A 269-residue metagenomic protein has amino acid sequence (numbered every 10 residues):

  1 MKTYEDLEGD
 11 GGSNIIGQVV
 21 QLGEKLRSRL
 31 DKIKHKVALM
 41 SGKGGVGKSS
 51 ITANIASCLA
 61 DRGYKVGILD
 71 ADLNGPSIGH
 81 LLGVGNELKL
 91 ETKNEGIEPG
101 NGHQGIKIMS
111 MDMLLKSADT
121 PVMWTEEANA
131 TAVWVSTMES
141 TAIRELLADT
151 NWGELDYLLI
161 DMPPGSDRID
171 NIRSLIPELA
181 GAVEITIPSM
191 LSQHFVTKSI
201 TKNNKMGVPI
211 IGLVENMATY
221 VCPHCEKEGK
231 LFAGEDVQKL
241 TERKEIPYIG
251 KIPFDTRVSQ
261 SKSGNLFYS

Functional and structural regions predicted by a protein language model:
M1-E24, I200-S269: C-terminal lobe/tail of nucleotide-utilizing enzymes
S28-K34: Phosphate-binding P-loop
I33, G44, D70, I78 (+7 more regions): Residue-level signature of catalytic and energy-coupling elements of molecular machines, predominantly ATP/GTP-dependent
H35-L73, I200: Walker A/P-loop phosphate-binding motif and the immediately C-terminal alpha-helix
K48-N54, G75-G79, M162-N171, S192-F195: Short glycine/serine/threonine-rich phosphate/pyrophosphate-binding segments that cradle anionic phosphate groups
K65-V66, A71-P121: Phosphate-binding loop that captures ATP/GTP phosphates
L115-R173: Phosphate-binding/switch loop-helix module in NTP-utilizing enzymes
G153-S166, E178-S199: Conserved Switch II/interswitch segment of TRAFAC-class P-loop GTPases
